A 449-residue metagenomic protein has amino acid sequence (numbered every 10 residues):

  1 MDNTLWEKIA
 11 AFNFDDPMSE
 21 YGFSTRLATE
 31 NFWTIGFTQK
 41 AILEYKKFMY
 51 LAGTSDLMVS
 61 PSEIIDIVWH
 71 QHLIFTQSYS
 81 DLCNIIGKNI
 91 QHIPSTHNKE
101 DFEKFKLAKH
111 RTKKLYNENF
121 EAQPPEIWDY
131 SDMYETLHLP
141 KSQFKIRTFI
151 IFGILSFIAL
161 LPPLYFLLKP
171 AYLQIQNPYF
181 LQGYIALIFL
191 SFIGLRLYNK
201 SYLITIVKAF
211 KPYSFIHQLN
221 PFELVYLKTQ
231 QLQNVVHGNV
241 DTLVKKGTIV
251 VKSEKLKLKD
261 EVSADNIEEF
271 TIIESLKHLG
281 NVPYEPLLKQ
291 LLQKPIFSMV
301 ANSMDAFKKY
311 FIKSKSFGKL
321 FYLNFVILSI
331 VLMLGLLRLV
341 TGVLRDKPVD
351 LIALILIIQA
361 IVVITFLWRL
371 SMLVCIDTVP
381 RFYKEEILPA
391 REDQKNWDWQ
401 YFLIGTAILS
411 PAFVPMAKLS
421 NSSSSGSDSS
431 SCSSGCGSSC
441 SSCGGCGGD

Functional and structural regions predicted by a protein language model:
M1-D449: Acidic, Ser/Thr/Pro-rich intrinsically disordered cytosolic tails and loops of eukaryotic transmembrane proteins
